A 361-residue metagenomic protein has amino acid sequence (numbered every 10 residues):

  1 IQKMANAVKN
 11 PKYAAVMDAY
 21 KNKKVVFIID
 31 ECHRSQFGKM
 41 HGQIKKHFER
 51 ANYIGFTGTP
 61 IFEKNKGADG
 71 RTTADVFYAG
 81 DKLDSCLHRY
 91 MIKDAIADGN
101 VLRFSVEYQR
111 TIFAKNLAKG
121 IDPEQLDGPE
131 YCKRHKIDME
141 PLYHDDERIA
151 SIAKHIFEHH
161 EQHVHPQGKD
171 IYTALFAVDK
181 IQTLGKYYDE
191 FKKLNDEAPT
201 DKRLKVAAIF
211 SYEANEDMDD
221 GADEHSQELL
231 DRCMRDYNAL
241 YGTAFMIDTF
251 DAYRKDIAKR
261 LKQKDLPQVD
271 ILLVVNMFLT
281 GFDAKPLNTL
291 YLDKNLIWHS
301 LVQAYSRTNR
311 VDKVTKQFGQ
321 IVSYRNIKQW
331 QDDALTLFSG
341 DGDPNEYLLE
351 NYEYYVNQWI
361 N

Functional and structural regions predicted by a protein language model:
I1-I29, R34-Q43, Y253, V274-N276: Conserved RecA-like ASCE ATPase "motif II neighborhood" in helicase/translocase motors
A7-V25, F48, T249-V269, A284: Short basic/glycine-enriched coil/helix segment immediately N-terminal to the Walker B
E31-H33, F278, N295, T308: Conserved Walker B
E31-S35, H47-K66, G99: Conserved helicase ATPase motor motifs in RecA-like P-loop NTPase domains
K66-I171, Y188-R203: Interdomain helical connector at the RecA1-RecA2 junction of SF1/SF2 helicase-like NTPases
K136-V274: Conserved C-terminal RecA-like helicase domain
L273-V274, F278-N295, S300-Q303, G319-S323: A short beta-strand element within the Helicase C-terminal
D312-N361: Long, hydrophobic alpha-helical segments
